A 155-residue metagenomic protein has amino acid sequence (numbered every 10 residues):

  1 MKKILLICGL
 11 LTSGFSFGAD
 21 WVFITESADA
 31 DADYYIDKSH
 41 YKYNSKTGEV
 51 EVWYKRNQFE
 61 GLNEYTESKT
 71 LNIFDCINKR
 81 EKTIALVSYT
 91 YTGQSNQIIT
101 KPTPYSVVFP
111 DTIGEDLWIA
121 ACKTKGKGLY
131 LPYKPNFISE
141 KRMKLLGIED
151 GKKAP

Functional and structural regions predicted by a protein language model:
I4-S13: Sec-dependent N-terminal signal peptides
S16-T70, D75-P155: N-terminal secretory-pathway/extracellular module detecting exported/lumenal segments and adjacent signal-anchor/first
